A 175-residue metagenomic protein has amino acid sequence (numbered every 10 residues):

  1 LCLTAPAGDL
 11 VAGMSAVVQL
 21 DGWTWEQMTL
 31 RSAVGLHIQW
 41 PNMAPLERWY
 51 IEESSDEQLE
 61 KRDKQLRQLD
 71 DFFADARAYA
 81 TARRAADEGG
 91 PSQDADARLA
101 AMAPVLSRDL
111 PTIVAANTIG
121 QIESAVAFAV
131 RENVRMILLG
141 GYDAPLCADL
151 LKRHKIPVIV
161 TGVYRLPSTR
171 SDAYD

Functional and structural regions predicted by a protein language model:
L1-M136: Polyanionic/metal-chelating signatures
D21-M28, D149, T161-G162, D175: A post-motif C-terminal structural segment
P111, K152-D175: His/Asp/Glu-enriched, well-ordered alpha-helical/loop segment that forms or immediately abuts the divalent-metal
I113-N117, R135-D143, V163, P167: Catalytic beta/alpha-barrel core
Q121-S124, L146-L150: Phosphate- and divalent-cation-binding pockets in alpha/beta enzyme and binding domains that engage nucleotide-derived
A125-A129, L151, D175: Generic structural signal for hydrophobic
V126-A129, Y142-L146: Histidine-anchored nucleotide/phosphate-binding helix
D143-A148, D172-Y174: Alpha-helical scaffolding within the catalytic cores of extracellular/periplasmic polymer-degrading hydrolases
